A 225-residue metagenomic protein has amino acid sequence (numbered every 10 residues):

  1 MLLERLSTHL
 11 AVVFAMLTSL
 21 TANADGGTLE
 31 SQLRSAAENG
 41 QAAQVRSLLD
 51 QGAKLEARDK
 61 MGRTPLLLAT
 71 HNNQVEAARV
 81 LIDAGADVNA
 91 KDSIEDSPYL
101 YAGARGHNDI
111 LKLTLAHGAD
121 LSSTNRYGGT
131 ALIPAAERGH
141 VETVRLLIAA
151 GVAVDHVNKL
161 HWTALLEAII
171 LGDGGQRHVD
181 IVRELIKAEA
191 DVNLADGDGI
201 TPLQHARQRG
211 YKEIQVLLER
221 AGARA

Functional and structural regions predicted by a protein language model:
L2, L6, L10, A22-Q51 (+4 more regions): Intrinsically disordered, low-complexity regulatory segments in ankyrin-centric signaling systems
S35-G40, L68-Q74, Y101-H107, P134-H140 (+2 more regions): Ankyrin repeat A-helix N-terminal signature
Q41-L49, Q74-I82, H107-L115, H140-I148 (+2 more regions): Ankyrin repeat structural motif
S47-A77: N-terminal, post-signal-peptide region of Sec/Tat-exported proteins
N193-A225: Leucine-rich solenoid repeat scaffolds
